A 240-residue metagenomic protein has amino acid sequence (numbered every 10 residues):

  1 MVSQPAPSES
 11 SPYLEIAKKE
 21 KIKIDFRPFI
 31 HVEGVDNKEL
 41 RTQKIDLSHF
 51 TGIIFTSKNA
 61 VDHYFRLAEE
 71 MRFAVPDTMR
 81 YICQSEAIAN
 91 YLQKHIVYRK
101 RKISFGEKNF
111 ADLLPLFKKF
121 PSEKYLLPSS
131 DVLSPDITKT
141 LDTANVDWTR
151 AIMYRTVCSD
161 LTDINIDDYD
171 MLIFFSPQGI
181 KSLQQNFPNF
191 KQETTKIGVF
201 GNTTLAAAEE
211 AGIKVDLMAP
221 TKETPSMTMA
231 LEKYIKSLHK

Functional and structural regions predicted by a protein language model:
M1-K240: Conserved beta-alpha
